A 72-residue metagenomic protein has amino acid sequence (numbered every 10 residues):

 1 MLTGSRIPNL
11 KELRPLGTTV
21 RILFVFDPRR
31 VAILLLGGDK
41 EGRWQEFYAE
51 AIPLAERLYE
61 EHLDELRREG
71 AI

Functional and structural regions predicted by a protein language model:
S5-E12: Short, hydrophobic/aromatic-rich segments at coil-to-beta transitions
R14, T18-I72: Enriched for short, Lys/Arg-rich terminal
